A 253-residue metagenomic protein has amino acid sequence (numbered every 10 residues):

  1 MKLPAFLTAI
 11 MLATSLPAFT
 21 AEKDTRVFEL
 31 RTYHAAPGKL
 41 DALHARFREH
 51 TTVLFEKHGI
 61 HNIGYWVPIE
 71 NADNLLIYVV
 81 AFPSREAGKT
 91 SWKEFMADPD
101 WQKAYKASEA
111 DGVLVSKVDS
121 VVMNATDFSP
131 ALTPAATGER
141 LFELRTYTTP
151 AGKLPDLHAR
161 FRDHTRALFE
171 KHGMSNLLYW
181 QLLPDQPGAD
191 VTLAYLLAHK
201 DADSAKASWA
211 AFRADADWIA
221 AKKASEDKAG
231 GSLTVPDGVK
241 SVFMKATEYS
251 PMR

Functional and structural regions predicted by a protein language model:
A5-S15: Bacterial N-terminal signal peptides
L16-R253: Short S/T/G/P-rich N-terminal loop/turn motif that feeds into the first structured element of a domain
